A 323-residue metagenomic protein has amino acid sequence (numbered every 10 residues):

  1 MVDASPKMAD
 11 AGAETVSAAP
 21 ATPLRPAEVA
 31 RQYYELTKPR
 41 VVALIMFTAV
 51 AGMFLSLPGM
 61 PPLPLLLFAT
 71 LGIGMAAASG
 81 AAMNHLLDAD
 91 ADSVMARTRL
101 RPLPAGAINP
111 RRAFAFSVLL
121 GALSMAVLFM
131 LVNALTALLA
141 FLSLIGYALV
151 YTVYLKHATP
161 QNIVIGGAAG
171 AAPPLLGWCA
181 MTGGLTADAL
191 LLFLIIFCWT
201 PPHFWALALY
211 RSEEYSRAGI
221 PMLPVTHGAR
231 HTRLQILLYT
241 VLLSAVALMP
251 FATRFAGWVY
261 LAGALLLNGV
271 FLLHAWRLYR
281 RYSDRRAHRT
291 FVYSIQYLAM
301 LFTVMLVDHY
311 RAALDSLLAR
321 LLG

Functional and structural regions predicted by a protein language model:
G12-E28, L87-I108, W205-T232: Cytosolic, membrane-interface loops and tails of multi-pass inner-membrane proteins
F47-A89, L138-L149, A189-W199: Membrane-embedded alpha-helical segments that form the functional core of polytopic membrane enzymes, especially those
F47-V50, R101-P102, I165-M181, R230-H231 (+1 more regions): Small-residue-rich segments of transmembrane alpha-helices in multi-pass membrane proteins, especially helix faces
M75-A82, I145-T152, L194-S212, S244 (+1 more regions): Transmembrane alpha-helical segments that form the membrane-embedded catalytic/substrate-channel core of multi-pass
R97-L138, A229-F251: Multi-pass membrane catalytic core of lipid/isoprenoid biosynthesis enzymes
P110, F114-M181: Intramembrane alpha-helical segments
L175-L185, L243-P250, Y297-S316: Hydrophobic alpha-helical transmembrane segments in multi-pass integral membrane proteins
G269-M300: Interfacial loop-to-transmembrane junctions
